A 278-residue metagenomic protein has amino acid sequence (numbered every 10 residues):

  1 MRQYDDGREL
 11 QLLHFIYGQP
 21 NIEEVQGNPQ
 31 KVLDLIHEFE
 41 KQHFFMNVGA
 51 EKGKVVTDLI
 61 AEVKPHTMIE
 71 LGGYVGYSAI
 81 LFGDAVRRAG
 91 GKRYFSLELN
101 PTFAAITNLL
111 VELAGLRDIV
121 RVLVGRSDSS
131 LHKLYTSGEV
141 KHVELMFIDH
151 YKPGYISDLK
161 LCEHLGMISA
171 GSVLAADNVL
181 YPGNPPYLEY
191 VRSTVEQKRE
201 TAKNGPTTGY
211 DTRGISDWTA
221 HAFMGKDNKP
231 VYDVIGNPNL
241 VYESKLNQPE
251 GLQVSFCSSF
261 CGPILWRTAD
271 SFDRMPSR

Functional and structural regions predicted by a protein language model:
M1-P29: N-terminal auxiliary segments of SAM/dcSAM-dependent transferases
R2, L81, I106-N108, H132-Y135 (+3 more regions): Short, well-ordered secondary-structure micro-motifs
D6, E23-G27, K41-K54: Conserved SAM-binding loop and adjacent beta-strand
G7, Q11, K31, Y77 (+4 more regions): Short alpha-helical
F44-H132: SAM cofactor-binding core of SAM-dependent methyltransferases, primarily the Rossmann-like beta-alpha-beta module
G73, I119-P186: Active-site segment flanking the S-adenosylmethionine/decSAM binding pocket in AdoMet-dependent transferases
A85-V86, V111-A114, G138, L165-G166 (+1 more regions): Active-site catalytic pocket residues across diverse enzymes, especially alpha/beta-hydrolases
G154-R278: C-terminal substrate-binding/active-site "lid" region of AdoMet-derived donor-dependent transferases
